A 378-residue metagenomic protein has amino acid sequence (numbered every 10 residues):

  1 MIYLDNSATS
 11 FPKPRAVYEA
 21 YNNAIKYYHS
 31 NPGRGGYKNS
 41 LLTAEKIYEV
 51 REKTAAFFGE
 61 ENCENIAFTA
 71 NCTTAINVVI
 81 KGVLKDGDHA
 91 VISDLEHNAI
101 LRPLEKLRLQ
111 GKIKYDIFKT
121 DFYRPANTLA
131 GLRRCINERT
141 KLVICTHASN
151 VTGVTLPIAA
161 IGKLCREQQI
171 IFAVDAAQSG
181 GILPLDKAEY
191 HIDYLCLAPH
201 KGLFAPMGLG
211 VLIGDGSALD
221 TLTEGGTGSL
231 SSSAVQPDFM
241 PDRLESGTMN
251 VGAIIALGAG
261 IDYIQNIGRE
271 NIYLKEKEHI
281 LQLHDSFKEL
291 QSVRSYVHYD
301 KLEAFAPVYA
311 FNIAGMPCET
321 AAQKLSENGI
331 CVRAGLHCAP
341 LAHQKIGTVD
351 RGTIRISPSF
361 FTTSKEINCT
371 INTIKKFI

Functional and structural regions predicted by a protein language model:
M1-I378: Pyridoxal 5′-phosphate
